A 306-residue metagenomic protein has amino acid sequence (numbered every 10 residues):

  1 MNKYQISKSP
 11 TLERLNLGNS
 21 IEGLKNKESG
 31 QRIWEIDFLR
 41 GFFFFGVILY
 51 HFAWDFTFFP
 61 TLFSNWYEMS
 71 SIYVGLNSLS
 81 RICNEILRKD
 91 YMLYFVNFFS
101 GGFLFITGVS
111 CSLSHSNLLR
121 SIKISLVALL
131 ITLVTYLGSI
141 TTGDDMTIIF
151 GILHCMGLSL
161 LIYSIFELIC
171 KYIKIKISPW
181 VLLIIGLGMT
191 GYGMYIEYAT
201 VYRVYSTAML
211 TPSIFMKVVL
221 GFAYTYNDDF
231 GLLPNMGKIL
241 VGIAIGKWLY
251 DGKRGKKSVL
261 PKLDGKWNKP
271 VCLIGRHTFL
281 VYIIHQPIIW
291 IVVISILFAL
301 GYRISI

Functional and structural regions predicted by a protein language model:
M1-I306: Alpha-helical transmembrane segments and their immediate juxtamembrane cytosolic regions
